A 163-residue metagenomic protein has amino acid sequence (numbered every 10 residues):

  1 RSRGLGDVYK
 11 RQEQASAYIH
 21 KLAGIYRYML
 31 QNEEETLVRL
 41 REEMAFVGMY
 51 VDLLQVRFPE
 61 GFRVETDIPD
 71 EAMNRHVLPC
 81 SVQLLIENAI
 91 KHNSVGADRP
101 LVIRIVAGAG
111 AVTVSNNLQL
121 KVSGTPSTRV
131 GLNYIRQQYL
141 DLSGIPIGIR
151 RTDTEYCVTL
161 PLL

Functional and structural regions predicted by a protein language model:
R3-P161: Two-component histidine phosphotransfer core
